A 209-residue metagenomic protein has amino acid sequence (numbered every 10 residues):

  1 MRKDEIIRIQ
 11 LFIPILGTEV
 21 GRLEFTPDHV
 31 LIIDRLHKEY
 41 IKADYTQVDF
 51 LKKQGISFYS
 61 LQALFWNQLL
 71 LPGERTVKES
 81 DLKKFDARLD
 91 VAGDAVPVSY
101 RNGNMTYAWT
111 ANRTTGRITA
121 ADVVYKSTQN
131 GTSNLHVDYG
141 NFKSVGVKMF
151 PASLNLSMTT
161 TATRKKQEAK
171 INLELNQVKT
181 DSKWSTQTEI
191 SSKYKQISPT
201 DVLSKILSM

Functional and structural regions predicted by a protein language model:
M1-E5, L23, S144-F150: Edge/loop elements at the starts and ends of beta-strands within beta-rich repeat scaffolds
K3-D4, P27, G93, R113: Residue-level signal for tight coil/turn positions that link beta-strands
I6-A63: An acidic-aromatic
T18-V20, Q68-L69, T106: Low-complexity, intrinsically disordered segments exposed to solvent
L51-Y59, A63-K83: C-terminal low-complexity, charged extensions that often adopt amphipathic alpha-helices
V77-K193: Gly/Pro-enriched, hydrophobic low-complexity segments that function as extracytoplasmic propeptides/linkers
K183-M209: Gram-negative outer-membrane assembly/targeting C-terminal domains
